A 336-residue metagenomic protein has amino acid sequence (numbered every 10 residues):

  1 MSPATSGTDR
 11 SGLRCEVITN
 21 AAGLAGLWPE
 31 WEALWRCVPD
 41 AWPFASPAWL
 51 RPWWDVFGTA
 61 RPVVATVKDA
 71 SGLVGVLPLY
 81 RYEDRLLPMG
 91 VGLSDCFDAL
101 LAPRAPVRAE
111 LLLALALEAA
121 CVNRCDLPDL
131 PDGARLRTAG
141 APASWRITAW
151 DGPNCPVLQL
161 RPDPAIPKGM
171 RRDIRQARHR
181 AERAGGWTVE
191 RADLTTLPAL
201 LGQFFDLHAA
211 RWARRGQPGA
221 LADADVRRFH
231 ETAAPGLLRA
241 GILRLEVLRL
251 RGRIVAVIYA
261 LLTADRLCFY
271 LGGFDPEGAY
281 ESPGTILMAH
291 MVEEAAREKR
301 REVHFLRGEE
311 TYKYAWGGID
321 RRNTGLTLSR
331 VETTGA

Functional and structural regions predicted by a protein language model:
S2-A21, T138-A165, A264, E298-A336: Active-site/acyl-donor-binding loops of N-acyltransferases
T8-R10, M89-L93, R180-A184: Short, flexible turn/loop "capping" segments at secondary-structure junctions
C15-A70, V74-L86, L130-R135, A139-D151 (+1 more regions): A conserved beta-strand-loop-helix scaffold within acyl/acetyltransferase catalytic domains
R61-V63, K68-D69, Y80-G152, L261-D320: Acyl-donor binding region in acyl/amide transferases
A70-S71, P103-A105, Q159-D163, R251 (+1 more regions): Short loop segments at secondary-structure junctions
S94-D95, L207, G216, R321: Residue-level signal for pocket-adjacent positions within structured domains
D98-P103, R161-A165, V189-E190: Acyl-group handling in specialized metabolite and lipid biosynthesis
